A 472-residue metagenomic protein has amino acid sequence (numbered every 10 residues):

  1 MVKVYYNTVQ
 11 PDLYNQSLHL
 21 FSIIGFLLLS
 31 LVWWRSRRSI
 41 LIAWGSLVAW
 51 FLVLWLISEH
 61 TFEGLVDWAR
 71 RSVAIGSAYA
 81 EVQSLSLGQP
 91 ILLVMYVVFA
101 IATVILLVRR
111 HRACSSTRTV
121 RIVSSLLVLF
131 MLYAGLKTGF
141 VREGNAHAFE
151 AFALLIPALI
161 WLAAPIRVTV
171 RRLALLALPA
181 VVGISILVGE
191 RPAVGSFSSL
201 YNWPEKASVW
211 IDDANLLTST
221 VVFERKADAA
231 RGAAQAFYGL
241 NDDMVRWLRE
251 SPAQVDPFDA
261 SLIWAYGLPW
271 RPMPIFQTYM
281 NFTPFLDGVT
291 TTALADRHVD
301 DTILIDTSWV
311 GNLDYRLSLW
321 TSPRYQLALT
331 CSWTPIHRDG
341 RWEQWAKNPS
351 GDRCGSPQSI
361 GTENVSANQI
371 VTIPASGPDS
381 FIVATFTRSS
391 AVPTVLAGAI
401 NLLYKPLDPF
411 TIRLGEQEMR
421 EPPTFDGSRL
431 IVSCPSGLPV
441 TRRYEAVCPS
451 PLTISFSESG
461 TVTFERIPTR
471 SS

Functional and structural regions predicted by a protein language model:
M1-L129, T138-F149, L187-D212, P423-F425: Transmembrane catalytic cores of multi-pass membrane glycosyltransferases and polysaccharide-assembly enzymes
W34, Q254-V255: Small/polar loops that bind or transfer phosphate-bearing groups
L87, A164-R172, W345-G355: Short linear, low-complexity motifs centered on an aromatic residue
L132-A134: A C-terminal functional module that forms or caps the active site or interfaces directly with catalytic machinery
V141-R171, L175: Hydrophobic/aromatic-rich transmembrane helices and adjacent perimembrane loops
A148-F152, D256-A265: An aromatic- and histidine-rich active-site surface loop
T169-G195: Internal/C-terminal transmembrane anchor helices
V209-P252, S261-A265, P269, M273-S472: C-terminal luminal/periplasmic domains and tails of membrane-associated envelope-modifying transferases
